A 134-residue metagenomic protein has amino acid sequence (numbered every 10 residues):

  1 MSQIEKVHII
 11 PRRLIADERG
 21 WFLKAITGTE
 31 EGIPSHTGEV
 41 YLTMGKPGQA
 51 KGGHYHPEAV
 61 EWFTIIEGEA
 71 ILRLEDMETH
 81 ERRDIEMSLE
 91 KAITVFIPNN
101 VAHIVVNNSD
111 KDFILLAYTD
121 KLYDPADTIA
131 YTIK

Functional and structural regions predicted by a protein language model:
M1-T94, N108-K134: Non-catalytic, conserved peripheral segments adjacent to functional cores
A92-A102: Conserved SET/PR-domain catalytic core that frames the SAM/AdoMet-binding pocket
V105: Short catalytic/ligand-binding loop motif for oxyanion handling, primarily in non-cytosolic enzymes, centered on
